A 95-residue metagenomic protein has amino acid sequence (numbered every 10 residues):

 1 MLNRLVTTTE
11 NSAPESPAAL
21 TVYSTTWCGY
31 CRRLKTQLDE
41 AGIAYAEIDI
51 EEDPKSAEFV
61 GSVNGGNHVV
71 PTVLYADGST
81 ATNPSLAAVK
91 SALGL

Functional and structural regions predicted by a protein language model:
M1-T7: Secretory/periplasmic and organellar redox-cofactor proteins
T7-A44: Local sequence-structure signature of Cys/Sec-based thiol-disulfide redox active-site neighborhoods
S16, E58-G61: Short secondary-structure transition/capping segments
I43-A57, H68: Thiol-based oxidoreductase modules, predominantly thioredoxin-like and allied folds used for disulfide exchange
V60-N64, S91-L93: Short amphipathic alpha-helix with an adjacent loop that forms part of the alpha/beta core around
N64-V73: Structural micro-motif
Y75-L95: Non-catalytic, surface beta->alpha helical segment in thiol-disulfide oxidoreductase systems
